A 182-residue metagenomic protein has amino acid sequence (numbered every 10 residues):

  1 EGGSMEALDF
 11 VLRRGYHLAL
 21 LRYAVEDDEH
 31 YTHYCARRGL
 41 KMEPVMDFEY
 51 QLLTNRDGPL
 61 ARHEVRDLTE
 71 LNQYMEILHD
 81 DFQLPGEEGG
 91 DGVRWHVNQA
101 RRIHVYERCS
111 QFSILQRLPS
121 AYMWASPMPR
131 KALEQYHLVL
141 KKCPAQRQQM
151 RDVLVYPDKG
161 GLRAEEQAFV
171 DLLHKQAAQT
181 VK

Functional and structural regions predicted by a protein language model:
E1-G3, L78-H79, V97-S110: Short beta-strand-to-loop elements that line the ligand-binding cleft of bilobed periplasmic-binding protein-like
E1-T32: Central regulatory/effector-binding core of bacterial HTH transcription factors
V11-L21, Y50, Q116-M123: Alpha-to-beta junction loops
A24, D28, L60-R62, R66-V97 (+1 more regions): Secondary-structure junction motif
H30, C35-F48, I103, C109-K159: Beta-alpha-beta core module
Y34-E76: Flexible hinge/capping segments at coil-to-helix
L53-L60, R151-L162: A bilobed periplasmic-binding-protein/Venus flytrap-type ligand-binding module shared by bacterial periplasmic
D67, G161-L173: Short amphipathic alpha-helical coupling segments at ligand-binding clamshell hinges and other catalytic/signaling
